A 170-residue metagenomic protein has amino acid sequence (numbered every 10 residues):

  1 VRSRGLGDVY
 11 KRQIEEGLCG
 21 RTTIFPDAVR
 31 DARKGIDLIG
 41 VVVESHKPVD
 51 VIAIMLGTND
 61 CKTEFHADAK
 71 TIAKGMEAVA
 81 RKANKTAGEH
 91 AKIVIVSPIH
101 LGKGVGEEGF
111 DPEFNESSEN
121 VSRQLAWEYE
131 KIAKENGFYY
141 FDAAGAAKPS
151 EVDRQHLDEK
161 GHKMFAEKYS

Functional and structural regions predicted by a protein language model:
V1-L6, Y10: Single conserved hydrophobic/aromatic residue that forms the stacking wall/gate of nucleotide- or nucleobase-binding
V1-R2, R21, D50: A detector of low-complexity, intrinsically disordered, Ser/Thr/Gly/Pro/Ala-rich segments
L6, L18-R21, T58, H162: Gly/Ser/Thr-rich helix-start
G7-D8, T22, D68, E89: General structural signal for secondary-structure boundaries
K11-I24: A short beta-strand-loop structural module common to alpha/beta enzyme folds
I24-A28, E64-A67: Metal-dependent catalytic neighborhoods of phosphoester/phosphodiester hydrolases
R33-S170: Alpha-helical cap/lid subdomain in secreted, periplasmic, or secretory-pathway luminal O-acyl-processing enzymes
